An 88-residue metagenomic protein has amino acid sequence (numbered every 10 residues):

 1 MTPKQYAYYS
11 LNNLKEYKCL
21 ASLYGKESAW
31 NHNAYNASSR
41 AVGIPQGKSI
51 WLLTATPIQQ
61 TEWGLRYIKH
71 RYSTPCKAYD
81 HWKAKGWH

Functional and structural regions predicted by a protein language model:
M1-H88: Peptidoglycan cell-wall recognition and remodeling modules
